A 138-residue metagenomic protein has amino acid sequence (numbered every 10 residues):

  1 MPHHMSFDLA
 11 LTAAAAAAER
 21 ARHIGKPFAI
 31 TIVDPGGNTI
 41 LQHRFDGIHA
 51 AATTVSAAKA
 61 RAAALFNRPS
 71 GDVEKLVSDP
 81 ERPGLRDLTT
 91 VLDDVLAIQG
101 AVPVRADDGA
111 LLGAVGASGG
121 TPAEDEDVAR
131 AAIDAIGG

Functional and structural regions predicted by a protein language model:
M1-G138: Flexible, solvent-exposed loop/hinge segments and secondary-structure transition points
